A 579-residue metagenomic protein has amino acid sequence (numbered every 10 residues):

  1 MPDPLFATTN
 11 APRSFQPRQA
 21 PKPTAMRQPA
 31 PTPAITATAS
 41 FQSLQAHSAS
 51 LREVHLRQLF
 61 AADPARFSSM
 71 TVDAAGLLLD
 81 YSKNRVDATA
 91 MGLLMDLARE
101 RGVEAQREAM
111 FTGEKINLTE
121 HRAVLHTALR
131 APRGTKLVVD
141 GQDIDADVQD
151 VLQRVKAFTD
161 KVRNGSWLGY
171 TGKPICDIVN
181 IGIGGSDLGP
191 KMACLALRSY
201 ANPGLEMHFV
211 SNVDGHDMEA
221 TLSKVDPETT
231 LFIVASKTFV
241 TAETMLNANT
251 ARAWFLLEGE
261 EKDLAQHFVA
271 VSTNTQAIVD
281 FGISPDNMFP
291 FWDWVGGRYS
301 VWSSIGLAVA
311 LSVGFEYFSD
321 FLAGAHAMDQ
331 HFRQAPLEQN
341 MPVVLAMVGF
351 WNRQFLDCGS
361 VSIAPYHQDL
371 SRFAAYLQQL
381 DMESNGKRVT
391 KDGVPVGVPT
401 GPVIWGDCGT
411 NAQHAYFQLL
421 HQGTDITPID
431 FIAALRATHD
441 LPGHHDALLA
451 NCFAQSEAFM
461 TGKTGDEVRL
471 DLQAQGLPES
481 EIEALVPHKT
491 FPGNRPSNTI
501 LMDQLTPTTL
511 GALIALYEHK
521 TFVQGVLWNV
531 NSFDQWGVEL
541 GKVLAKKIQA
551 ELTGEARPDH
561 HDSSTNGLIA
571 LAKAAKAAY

Functional and structural regions predicted by a protein language model:
R27-V103, Q339, V343-F355, L370-F373 (+12 more regions): Flexible, glycine-rich loop/tail regions that form catalytic "lids" or insertion modules at the edges of active sites
A34, D80, N84, G141 (+16 more regions): Hydrophobic alpha-helical scaffolding
I35-S40, H47, R52-F60, P64-T171 (+7 more regions): Extended, charge-enriched "interface" segments that sit outside catalytic cores
T135-D147, I175-V179, P203-H208, E228-V240 (+8 more regions): Glycine- and acidic
A157-G165, T171-A335: Glycine-rich phosphate-binding loops that contact phosphosugars or nucleotide phosphates
W254-P442, G462, G493, K542-K546 (+1 more regions): Active-site phosphate/pyrophosphate-binding segments
H421, A433-G511, A515, T521: Substrate-recognition/cap regions that form aromatic- and gly/pro-loop-enriched pockets for small-molecule ligands
